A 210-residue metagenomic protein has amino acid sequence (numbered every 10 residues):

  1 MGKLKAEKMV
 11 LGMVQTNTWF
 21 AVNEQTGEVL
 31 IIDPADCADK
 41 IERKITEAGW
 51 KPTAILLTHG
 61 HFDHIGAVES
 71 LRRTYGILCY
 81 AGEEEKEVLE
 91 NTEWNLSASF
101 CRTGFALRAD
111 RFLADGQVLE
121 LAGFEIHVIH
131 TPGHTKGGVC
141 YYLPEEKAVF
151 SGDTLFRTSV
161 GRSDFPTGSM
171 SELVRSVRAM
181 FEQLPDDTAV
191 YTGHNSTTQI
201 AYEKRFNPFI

Functional and structural regions predicted by a protein language model:
M1-K5, S97-C101, G123: Short Pro/Gly-enriched beta-strand edge/turn motifs at strand-loop
G2-A48, C140-G152: Conserved beta-strand hairpin/beta-sheet module of binuclear metal-dependent hydrolase folds, prominently
L4, W50, A122-F124, D186: Structured loop/turn residues at beta-strand edges in well-structured enzyme cores
V14, C37, H61, E85 (+5 more regions): A generic "binding-loop/recognition-motif" signal
W19, R111, G116-Q117, V139 (+1 more regions): Residue-level detector of beta-strand structural context in well-folded domains
I31-I32, T53-G60, C79-G82, H130-G133 (+2 more regions): Active-site neighborhood of phospho(di)ester-bond hydrolases with catalytic His/Asp-centered motifs
D36-E120, F209: Active-site HxH/HxHxD metal-binding segment of metal-dependent hydrolases
W94-A98, F124-I210: Metallo-beta-lactamase
